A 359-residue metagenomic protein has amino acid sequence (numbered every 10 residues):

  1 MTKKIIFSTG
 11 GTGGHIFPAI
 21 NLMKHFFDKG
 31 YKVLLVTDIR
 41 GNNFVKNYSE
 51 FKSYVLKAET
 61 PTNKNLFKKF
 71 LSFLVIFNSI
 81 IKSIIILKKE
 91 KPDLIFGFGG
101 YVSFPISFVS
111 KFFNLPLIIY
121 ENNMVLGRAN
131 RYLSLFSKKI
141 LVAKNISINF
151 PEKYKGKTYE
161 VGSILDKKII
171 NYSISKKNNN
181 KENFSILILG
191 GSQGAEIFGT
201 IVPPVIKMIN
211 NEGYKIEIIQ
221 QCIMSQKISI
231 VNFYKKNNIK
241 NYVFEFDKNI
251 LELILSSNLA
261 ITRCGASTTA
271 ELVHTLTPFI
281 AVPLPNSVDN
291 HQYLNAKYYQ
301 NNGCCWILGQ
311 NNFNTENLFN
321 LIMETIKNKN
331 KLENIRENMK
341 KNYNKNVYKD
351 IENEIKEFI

Functional and structural regions predicted by a protein language model:
K4, K32, R40, F51 (+1 more regions): Active-site-proximal region of nucleotide-activated glycan assembly enzymes, centered on histidine/acidic-rich loops
K4-G10, F27-V75, V161, G190 (+2 more regions): Conserved nucleotide-sugar phosphate-binding/catalytic loop shared by glycosyltransferases and other
K24, V36, G41-S49, S173-A260 (+2 more regions): Donor-nucleotide binding loops and adjacent catalytic segments primarily of GT-B fold Leloir glycosyltransferases
N65-L94, F112: An amphipathic, basic-hydrophobic alpha-helix
P92-L94, I239, L255-A270, T277-P278: Acidic donor-binding loop of glycosyltransferase active sites
N302, W306-G309, F313-N330: C-terminal "capping" alpha-helix adjacent to the active site of nucleotide-linked donor transferases in cell-envelope
K331-K345: A short, well-ordered alpha-helix in the C-terminal region of glycosyltransferases
N344-I359: C-terminal alpha-helical cap of glycosyltransferases
